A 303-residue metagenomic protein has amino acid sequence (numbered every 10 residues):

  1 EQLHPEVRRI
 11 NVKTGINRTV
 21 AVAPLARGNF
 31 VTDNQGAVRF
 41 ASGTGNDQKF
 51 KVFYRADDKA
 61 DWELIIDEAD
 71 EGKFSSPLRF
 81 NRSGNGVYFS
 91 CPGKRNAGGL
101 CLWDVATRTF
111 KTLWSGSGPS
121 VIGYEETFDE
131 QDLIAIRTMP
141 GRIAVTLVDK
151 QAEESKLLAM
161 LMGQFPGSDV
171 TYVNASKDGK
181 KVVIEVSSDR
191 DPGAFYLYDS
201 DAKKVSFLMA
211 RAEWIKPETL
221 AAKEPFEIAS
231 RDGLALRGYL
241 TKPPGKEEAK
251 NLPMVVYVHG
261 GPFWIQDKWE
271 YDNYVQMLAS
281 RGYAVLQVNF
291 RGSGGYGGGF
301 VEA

Functional and structural regions predicted by a protein language model:
E1-R8, I16-T44, K49-V52, D61-C91 (+5 more regions): Conserved beta-propeller blade repeats
Q2-R8, D47-F53, R95-C101, R142-L158 (+1 more regions): Structural motif
N11-G15, A56-D58, D104-R108, S200-D201: Short loop/turn segments that connect beta-strands within beta-propeller blades
D61-W62, F110, A235: Short, mixed charged/polar active-site loops that provide acid/base catalysis or chelate metal/phosphate cofactors
W114-I122, A212-K216: Conserved blade-ending motifs and adjacent loop-strand segments that build the rim/top face of beta-propeller domains
A135-M139, V145-G167, N174, G179 (+7 more regions): Extracellular/periplasmic ectodomains of large secreted or surface enzymes and adhesion receptors
D191-F226: An N-terminal hydrophobic leader/cap segment in hydrolases
W214-A303: Cap/lid segment of the alpha/beta-hydrolase catalytic domain
